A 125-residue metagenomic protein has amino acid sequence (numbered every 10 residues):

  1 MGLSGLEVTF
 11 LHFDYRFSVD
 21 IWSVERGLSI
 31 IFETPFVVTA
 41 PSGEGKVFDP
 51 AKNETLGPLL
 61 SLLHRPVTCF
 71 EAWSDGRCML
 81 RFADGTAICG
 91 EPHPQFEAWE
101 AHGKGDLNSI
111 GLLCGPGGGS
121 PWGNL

Functional and structural regions predicted by a protein language model:
M1-L125: Surface-exposed, interaction-prone regions used to assemble/regulate multi-protein complexes
